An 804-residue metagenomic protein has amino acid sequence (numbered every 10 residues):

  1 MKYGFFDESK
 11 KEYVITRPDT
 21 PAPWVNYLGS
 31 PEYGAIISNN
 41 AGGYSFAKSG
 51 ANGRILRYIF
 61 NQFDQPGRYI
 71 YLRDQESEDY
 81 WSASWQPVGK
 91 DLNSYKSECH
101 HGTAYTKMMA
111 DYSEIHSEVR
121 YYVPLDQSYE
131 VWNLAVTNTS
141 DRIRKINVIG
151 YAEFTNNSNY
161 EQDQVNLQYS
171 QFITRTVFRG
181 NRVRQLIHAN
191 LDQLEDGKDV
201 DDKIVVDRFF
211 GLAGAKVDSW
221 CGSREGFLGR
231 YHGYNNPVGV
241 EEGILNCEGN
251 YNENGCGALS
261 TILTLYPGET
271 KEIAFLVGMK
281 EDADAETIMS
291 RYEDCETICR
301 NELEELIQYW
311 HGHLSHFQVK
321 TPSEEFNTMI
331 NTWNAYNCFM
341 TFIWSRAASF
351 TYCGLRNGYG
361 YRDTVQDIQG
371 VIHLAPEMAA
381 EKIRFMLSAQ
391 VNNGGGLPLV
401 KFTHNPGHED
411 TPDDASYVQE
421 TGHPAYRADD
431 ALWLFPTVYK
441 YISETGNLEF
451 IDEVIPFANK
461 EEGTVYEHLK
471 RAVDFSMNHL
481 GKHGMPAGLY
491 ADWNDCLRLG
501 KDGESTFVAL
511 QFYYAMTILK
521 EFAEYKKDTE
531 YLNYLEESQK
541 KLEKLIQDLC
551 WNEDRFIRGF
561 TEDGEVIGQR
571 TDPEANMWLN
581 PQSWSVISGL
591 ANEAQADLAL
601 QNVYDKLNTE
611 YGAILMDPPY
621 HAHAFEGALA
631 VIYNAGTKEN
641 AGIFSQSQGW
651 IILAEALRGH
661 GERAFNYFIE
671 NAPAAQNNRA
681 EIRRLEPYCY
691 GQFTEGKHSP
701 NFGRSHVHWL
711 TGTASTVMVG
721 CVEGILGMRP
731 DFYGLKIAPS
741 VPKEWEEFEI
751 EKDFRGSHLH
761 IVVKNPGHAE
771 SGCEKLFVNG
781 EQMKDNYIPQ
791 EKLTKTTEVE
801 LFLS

Functional and structural regions predicted by a protein language model:
M1-R362, P376-F385, A389, K440-E444 (+6 more regions): Anionic coordination/interaction segments
Y71, Y359-T364, I368-A379, I383-H483 (+6 more regions): Aromatic-rich carbohydrate-recognition surfaces in CAZymes
Y151, N166, L397-P398, Y513-A630 (+2 more regions): Catalytic cores of carbohydrate-active enzymes
T287-C295, N301, E305, M329 (+5 more regions): Extended, well-ordered alpha-helical scaffold segments
S349-G358, L399-R427, A458-T464, H483-S505 (+3 more regions): Carbohydrate-binding/catalytic loop surfaces
F732-I761: Surface beta-strand/loop "capping" patches
E751, K792-S804: Short, well-structured beta-strand segments within conserved domains
F777-E781: Short strand-turn-strand beta-turns centered on an Asx-Gly dipeptide
